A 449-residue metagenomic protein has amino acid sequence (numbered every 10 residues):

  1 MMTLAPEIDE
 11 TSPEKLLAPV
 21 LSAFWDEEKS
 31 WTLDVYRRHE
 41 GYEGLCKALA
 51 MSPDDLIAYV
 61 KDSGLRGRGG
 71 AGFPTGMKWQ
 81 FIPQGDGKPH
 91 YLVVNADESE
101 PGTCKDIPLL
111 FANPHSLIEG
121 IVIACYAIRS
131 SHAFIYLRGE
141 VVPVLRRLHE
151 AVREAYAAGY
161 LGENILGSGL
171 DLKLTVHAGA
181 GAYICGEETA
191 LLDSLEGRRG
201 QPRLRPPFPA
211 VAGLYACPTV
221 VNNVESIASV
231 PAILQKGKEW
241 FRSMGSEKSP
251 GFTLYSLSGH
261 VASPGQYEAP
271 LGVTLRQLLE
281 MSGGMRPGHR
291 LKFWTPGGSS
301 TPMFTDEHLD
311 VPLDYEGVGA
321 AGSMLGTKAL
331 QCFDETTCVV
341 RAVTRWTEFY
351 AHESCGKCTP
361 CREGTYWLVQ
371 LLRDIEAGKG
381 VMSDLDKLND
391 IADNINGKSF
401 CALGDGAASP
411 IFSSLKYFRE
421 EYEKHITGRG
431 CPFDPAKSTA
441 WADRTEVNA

Functional and structural regions predicted by a protein language model:
M1, E43-D62, K88-L92, A96 (+5 more regions): Ferredoxin-type iron-sulfur electron-transfer modules in oxidoreductases and energy-metabolism complexes
M2-I57: Cofactor-/ligand-binding subdomain signature composed of acidic, glycine-rich, tryptophan-containing flexible loops
Y36-Y42, V94-D106, P209-L214, S256-V261: Gly-rich Lys/Arg/Thr-decorated short loops/hinges at beta-loop-alpha junctions or inter-strand turns that position
D62-F81, G179-D193, G197-R199, A351-E363 (+1 more regions): Conserved phosphate/anionic-ligand binding catalytic regions in large, soluble enzymes, centered on
A71-G72, G76-W79, T103-D106, L145-E150 (+9 more regions): Short acidic, glycine/serine/threonine-rich loops at helix termini
N113-A127: Histidine-anchored nucleotide/phosphate-binding helix
G120-A124, P270-G288: Short amphipathic, charge-patterned alpha-helical segments
L145-L271, G283: Hydrophobic alpha-helical positions that pack around
